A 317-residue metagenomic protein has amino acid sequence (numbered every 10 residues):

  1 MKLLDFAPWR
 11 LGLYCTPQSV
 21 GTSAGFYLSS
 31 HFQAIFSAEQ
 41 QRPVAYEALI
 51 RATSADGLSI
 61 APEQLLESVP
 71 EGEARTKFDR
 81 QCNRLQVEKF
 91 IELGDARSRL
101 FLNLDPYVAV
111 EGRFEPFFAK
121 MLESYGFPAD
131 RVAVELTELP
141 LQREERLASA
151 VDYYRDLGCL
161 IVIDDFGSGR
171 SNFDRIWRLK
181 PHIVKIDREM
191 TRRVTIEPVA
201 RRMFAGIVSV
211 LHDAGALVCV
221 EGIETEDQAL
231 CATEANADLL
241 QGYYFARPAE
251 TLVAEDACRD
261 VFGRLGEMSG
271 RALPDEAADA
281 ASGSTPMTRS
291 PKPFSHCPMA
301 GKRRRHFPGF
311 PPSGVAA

Functional and structural regions predicted by a protein language model:
M1-Y27, A38-R42, A52-A55, E138-L141 (+2 more regions): EAL-family c-di-GMP phosphodiesterase catalytic domain
Y27-G57, G72, L100-F114, V132 (+1 more regions): Sensory/regulatory domains in signal-transduction proteins
A52-V69, R247: A short, polar/charged loop-to-alpha-helix boundary motif
T76-R146: Catalytic core of bacterial c-di-GMP phosphodiesterases, primarily the EAL and HD-GYP domains, capturing alpha-helical
D95-L100, F127-V132, L157-L160, H182 (+2 more regions): Short, well-ordered coil/turn segments that N-cap beta-strands
E115-K120, L147-S149, P198-A205: Charged helix-capping and loop-helix junction motifs
L122, A148-G158, A205-H212, T233: Surface-exposed amphipathic alpha-helices with a cationic face
